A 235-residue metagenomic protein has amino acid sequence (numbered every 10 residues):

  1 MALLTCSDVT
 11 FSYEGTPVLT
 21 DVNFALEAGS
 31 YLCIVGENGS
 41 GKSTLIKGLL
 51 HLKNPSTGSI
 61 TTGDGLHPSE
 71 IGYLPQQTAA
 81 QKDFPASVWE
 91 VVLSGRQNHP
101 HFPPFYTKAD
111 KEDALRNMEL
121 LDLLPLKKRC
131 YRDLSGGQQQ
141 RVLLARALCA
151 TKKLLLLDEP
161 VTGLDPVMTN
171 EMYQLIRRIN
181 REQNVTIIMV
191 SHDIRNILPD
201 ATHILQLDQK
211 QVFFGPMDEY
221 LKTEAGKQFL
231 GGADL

Functional and structural regions predicted by a protein language model:
P55-I71: Conserved ABC transporter NBD signature motif
K108-L126: Conserved ABC ATPase "signature" region
C130-L134, Q138: Conserved ABC ATPase signature
L155-E159: Catalytic Walker B motif of ABC-type/P-loop ATPase nucleotide-binding domains
P166-M168: Helix N-cap at the start of a conserved alpha-helix in ABC-type nucleotide-binding domains
S191-H192: H-loop/switch region of ABC-family ATPase nucleotide-binding domains
H203-P216: H-loop (His-switch) and adjacent beta-strand-loop-beta switch element of ABC-type ATPase nucleotide-binding domains
